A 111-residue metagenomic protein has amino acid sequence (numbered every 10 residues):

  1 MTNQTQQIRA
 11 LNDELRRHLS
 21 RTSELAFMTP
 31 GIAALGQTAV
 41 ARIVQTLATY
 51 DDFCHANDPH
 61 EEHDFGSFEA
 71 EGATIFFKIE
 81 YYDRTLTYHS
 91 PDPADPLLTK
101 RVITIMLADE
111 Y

Functional and structural regions predicted by a protein language model:
Q4-E69: Compact soluble domain cores
D64-Y111: Short, compact, well-ordered microdomains
